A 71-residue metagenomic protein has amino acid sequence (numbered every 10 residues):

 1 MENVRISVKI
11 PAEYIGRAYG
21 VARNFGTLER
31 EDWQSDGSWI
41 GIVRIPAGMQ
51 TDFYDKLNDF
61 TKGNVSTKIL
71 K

Functional and structural regions predicted by a protein language model:
M1-A12, I40-V43: Short glycine-/aliphatic-rich beta-strand segments at the starts of folded cytosolic domains
I6-L28: Short amphipathic alpha-helix segments
A12-I15, I45-Q50: Helix N-cap motif at beta-to-alpha junctions
R23-D32, L57-S66: A common structural junction motif
Q34-I40: Small/polar glycine-rich anion-binding or flexible loop at a beta-alpha turn
D52-K56: Mixed-charge, glycine-accented linear interaction segment located at domain edges/termini
I69-L70: Long beta-strand-rich cores associated with HINT superfamily self-processing modules
